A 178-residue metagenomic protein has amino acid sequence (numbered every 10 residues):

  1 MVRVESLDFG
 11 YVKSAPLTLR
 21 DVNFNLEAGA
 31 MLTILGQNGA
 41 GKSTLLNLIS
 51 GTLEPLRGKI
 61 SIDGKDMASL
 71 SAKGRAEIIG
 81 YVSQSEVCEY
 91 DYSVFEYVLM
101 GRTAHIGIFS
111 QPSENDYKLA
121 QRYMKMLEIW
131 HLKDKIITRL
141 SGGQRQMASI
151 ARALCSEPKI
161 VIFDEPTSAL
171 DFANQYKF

Functional and structural regions predicted by a protein language model:
M1-V4, D8-D21, A28-T33, S69-S71 (+1 more regions): A short, flexible loop at the N-terminus of ABC-type nucleotide-binding domains that lies
L35-Q37: The feature captures the beta-strand-to-loop junction immediately N-terminal to the Walker
S50: Helix-to-loop junction immediately C-terminal to a conserved catalytic motif
G58-D66, R75: Conserved ABC transporter NBD signature motif
I136-L140, Q144: Conserved ABC ATPase signature
E157: Conserved catalytic motifs of ABC-family nucleotide-binding domains
V161-E165: Catalytic Walker B motif of ABC-type/P-loop ATPase nucleotide-binding domains
